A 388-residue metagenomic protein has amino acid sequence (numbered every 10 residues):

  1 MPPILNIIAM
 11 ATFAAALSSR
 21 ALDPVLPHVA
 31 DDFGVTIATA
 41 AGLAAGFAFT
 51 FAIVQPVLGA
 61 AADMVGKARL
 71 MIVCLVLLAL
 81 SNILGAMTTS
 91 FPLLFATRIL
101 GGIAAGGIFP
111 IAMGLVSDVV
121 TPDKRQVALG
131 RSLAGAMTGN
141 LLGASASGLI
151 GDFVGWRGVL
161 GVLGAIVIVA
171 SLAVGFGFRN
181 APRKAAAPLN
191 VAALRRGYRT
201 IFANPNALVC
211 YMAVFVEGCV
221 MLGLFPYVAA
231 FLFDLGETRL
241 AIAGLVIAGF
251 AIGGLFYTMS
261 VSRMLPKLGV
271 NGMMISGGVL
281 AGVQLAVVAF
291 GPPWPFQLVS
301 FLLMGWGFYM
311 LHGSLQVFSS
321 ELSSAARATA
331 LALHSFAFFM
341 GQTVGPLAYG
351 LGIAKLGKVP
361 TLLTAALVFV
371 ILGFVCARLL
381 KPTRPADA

Functional and structural regions predicted by a protein language model:
G34, G66, M87-L93, T121 (+2 more regions): Helix-breaking motifs and short loop linkers at transmembrane-helix boundaries and internal kinks in secondary membrane
I53-P92: Conserved MFS/SLC helix-loop-helix module at the cytosolic interface between two early adjacent transmembrane helices
V54-G66, F256-G269, I353-A354: Helix-to-loop junctions at the C-terminal end of transmembrane segments in multipass secondary transporters
S81, P92-G101, P295-L303: Paired small-residue
L93, P122, V127, R131-R179: Helix-loop-helix hairpin linking two adjacent transmembrane segments in secondary transporters
T97-T138: Cytoplasmic helix-loop-helix junction between adjacent transmembrane helices in 12-TM secondary transporters
R179-C210: Juxtamembrane intracellular "pre-TM" segments in multi-pass secondary transporters
N271-L315: C-terminal transmembrane helical hairpin of 12-TM major facilitator-type secondary transporters
